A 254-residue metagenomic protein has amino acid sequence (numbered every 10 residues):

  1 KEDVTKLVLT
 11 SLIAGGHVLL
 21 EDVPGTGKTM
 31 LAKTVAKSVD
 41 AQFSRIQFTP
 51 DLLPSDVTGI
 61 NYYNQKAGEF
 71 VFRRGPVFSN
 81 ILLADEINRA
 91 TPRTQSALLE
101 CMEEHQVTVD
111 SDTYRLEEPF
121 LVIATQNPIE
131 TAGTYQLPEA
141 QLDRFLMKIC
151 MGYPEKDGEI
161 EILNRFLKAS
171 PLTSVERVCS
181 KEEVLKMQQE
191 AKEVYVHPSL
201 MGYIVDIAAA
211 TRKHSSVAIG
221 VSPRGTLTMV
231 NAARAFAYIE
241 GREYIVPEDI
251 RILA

Functional and structural regions predicted by a protein language model:
K1-V4, E193-Y195: Dynamic helix-loop-helix/coil hinge segments at AAA+ ATPase domain boundaries and subdomain interfaces
K6-T10, Y63-L83: Conserved alpha-helical scaffold flanking the Walker A/P-loop in AAA+ ATPase domains
L9-G15, V23-P24, R74-V77, Y114: Phosphate-binding P-loop
L12-T49: Walker A/P-loop
D22, D85-E86, A97: Walker B catalytic acidic pair
D22-V23, V57, T125: P-loop (Walker A) phosphate-binding loop of NTP-binding proteins
N64-E69, A90, M102-V194, R234-I239: Canonical AAA+ ATPase core
L167-A254: Basic, amphipathic alpha-helical bundle interface domains used for macromolecular binding and assembly
